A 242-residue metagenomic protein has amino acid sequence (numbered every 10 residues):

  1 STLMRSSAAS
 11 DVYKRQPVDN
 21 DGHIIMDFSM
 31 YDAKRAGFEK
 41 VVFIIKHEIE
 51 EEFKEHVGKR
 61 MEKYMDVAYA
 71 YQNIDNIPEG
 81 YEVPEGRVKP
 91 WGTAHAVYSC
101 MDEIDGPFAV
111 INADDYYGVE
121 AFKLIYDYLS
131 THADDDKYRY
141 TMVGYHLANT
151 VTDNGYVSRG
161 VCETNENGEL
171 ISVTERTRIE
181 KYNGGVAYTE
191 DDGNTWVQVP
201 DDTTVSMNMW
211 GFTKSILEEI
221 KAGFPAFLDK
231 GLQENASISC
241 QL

Functional and structural regions predicted by a protein language model:
S1, N20-V110, Y117-L124, S130-T131: Conserved N-terminal catalytic core of the sugar/cofactor nucleotidyltransferase
T2-A9, Y13: Single conserved hydrophobic/aromatic residue that forms the stacking wall/gate of nucleotide- or nucleobase-binding
V12-R15, Y69, V173: Generic preference for hydrophobic
E48, A148, K214-S215: Alpha-helix/helix-capping structural signal
A68-A70, V110-N112, R139-H146: Short beta-strand segments
V119-M209: Conserved core of the sugar-phosphate nucleotidyltransferase
M209-E219: Conserved nucleotide-sugar donor-binding and metal-coordinating catalytic region shared by glycosyltransferases
K221-L242: A C-terminal functional module that forms or caps the active site or interfaces directly with catalytic machinery
